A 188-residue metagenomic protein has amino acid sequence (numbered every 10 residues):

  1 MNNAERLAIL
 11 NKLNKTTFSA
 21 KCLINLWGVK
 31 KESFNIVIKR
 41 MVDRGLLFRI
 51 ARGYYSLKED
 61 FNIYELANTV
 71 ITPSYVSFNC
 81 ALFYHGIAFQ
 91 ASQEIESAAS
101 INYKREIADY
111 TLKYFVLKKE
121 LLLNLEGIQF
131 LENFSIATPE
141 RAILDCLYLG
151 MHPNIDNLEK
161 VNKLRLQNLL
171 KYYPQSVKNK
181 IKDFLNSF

Functional and structural regions predicted by a protein language model:
M1-Y75, I107: Short beta-edge/loop segments at beta->alpha junctions of small alpha/beta modules that act as binding/recognition
L57-F188: Nucleic-acid-binding surface
